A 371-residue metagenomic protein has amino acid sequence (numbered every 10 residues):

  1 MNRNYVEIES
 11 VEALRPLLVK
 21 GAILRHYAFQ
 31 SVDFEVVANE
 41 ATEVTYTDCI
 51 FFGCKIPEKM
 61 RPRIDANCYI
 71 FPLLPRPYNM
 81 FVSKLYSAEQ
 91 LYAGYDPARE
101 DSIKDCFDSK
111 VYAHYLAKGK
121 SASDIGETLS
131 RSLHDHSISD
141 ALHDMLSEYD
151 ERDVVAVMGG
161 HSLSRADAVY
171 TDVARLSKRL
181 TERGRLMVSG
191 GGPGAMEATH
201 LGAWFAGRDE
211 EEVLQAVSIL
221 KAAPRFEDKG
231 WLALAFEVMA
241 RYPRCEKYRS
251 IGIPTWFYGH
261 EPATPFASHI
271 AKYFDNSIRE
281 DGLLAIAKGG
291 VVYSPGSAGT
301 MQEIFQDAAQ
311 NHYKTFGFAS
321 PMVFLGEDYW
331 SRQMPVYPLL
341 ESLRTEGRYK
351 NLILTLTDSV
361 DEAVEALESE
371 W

Functional and structural regions predicted by a protein language model:
N2-E127: N-terminal accessory interaction module
Y5, L283-A285, F318-W371: C-terminal functional extensions of proteins
I23-L24, A28-A38, E43-T45, K55 (+1 more regions): Acidic/glycine-enriched connector segments
I56-E58, S162-S164, V188-E197, G296-T300: Gly/Ser/Thr-rich loops at beta-strand to alpha-helix junctions that form or flank small-molecule/cofactor-binding
E58-R61, R165, H260, Y329-P335: Short, charged/polar "capping" segments at the starts of alpha-helices and the immediately preceding loops
D108-R175: Glycine/serine-rich phosphate-binding loop and adjoining beta1-alpha1 elements at the start of nucleotide-handling
E148-V157, D167-V217: N-terminal active-site beta-alpha-beta segment that forms phosphate/nucleotide-binding and substrate-recognition loops
G184, E211-I219, S294-P295, M301 (+1 more regions): Short, acidic/small-residue loops that bind anionic groups at enzyme active sites
